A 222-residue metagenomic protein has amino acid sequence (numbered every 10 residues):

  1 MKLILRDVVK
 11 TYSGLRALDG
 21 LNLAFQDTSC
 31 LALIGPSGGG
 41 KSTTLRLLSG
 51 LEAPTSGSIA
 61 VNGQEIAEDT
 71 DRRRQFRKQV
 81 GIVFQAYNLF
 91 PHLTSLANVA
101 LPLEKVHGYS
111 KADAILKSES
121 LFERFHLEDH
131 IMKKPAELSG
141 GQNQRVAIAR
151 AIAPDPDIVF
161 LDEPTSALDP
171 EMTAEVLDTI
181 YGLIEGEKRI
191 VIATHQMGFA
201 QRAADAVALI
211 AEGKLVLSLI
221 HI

Functional and structural regions predicted by a protein language model:
K2-L3, K10-A204, L209-E212, L217: ABC family nucleotide-binding domain
H221-I222: Conserved small/polar residues in nucleotide/adenosyl-binding loops
